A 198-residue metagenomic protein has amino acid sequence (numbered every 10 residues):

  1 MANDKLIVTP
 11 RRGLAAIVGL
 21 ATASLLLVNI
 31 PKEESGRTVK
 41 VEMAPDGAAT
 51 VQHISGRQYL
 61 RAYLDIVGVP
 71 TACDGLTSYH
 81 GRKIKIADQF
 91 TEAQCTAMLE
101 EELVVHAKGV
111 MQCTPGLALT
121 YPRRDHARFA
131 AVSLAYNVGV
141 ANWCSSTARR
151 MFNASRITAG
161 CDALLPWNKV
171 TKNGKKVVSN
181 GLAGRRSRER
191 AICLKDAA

Functional and structural regions predicted by a protein language model:
A2-A21, L25-N29, I54, Y59 (+1 more regions): Long, amphipathic alpha-helical surface segments
A2-K32, T96, E100-P122: Export/targeting segments at the very N-terminus of extracytoplasmic proteins
L27-T38, T50, R128-A135: Short, functionally critical alpha-helical segments immediately adjacent to catalytic or ligand/cofactor-binding
N29, T71-C73, A130-A135, A159-A163: Structural recognition of the beta-strand scaffold that forms the well-ordered cores of secreted hydrolase catalytic
S35-A48, L60: Short, charged/polar N-terminal "headpieces" of proteins
A49-I84: Substrate-binding/active-site groove segments that recognize and process beta-1,4-linked N-acetyl-hexosamine
Y63-I66, R123-A127, N153-A154: Extracellular/periplasmic catalytic domains that process cell-envelope and extracellular macromolecules
R82-A118, R124-S145, R149, I157 (+1 more regions): Alpha-helical segment that forms one wall of the substrate-binding/catalytic cleft in peptidoglycan-active domains
